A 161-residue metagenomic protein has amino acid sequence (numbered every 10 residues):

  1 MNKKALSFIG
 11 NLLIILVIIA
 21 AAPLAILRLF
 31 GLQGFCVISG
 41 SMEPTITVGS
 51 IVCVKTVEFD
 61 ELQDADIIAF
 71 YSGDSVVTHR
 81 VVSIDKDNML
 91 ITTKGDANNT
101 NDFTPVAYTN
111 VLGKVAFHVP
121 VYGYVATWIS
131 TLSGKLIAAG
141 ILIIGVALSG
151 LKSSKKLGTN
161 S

Functional and structural regions predicted by a protein language model:
M1-S50, P120, Y124-S161: Protein maturation boundaries and topogenic segments
S7-G10, I15-L16, P23-K94, N98: Feature for secretory/organellar precursors and membrane-associated catalytic proteins
V54-T56, Y71-D74, T100, N110-K114 (+1 more regions): Short, low-complexity, polar/charged sequence segments that are solvent-exposed and flexible
E61-L62, V77, A107, V125 (+1 more regions): Generic secondary-structure boundary signal with a strong preference for alpha-helix termini
A65, Y71, D96, N110 (+3 more regions): Short, charged/polar low-complexity linear motifs in solvent-exposed/disordered segments
V82, K86-Y124: Extended, hydrophilic extramembrane loops/domains of integral membrane proteins
